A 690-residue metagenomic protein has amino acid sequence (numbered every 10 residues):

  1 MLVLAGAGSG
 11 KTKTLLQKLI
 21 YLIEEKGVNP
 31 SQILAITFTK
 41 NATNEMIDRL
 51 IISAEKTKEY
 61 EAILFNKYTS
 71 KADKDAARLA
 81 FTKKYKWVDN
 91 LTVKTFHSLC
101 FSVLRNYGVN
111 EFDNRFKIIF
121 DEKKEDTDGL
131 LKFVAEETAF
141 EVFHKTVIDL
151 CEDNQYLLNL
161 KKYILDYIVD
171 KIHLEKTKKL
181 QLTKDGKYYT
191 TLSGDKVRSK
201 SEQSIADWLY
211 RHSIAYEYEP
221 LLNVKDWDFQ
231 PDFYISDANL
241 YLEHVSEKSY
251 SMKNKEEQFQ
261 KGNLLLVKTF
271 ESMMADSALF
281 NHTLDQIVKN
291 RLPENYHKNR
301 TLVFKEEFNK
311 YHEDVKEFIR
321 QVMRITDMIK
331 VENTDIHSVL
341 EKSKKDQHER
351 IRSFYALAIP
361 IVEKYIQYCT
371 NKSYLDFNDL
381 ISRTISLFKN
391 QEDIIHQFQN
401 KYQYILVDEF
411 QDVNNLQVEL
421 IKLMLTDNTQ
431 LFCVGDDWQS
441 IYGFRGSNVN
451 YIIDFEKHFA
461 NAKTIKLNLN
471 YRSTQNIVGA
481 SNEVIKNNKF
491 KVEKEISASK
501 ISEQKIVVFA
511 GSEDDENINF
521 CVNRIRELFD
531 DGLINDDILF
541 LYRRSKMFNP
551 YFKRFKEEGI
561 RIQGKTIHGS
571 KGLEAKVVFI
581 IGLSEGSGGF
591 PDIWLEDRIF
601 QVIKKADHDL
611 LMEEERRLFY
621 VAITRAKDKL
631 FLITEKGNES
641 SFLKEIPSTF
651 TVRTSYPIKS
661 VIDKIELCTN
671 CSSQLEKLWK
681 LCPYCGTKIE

Functional and structural regions predicted by a protein language model:
M1, L16, I20, N415-A510 (+1 more regions): Conserved RecA-like helicase ATPase core segment that couples NTP binding/hydrolysis to strand translocation
M1-A7, L34-A35, A42-T43, I47 (+11 more regions): Conserved helicase NTPase motor core
M1-E111, H396, T624: P-loop NTPase Walker
T12-L15, N461-K463, N468-I562, G569-S570 (+1 more regions): Helicase P-loop NTPase motor core
K84-T92, F96, Y107-K179, M274-L357 (+1 more regions): ATP-hydrolysis module of ASCE/P-loop NTPase motor domains, specifically the Walker B Asp-Glu catalytic pair
Q230-E257, K261, K344, H348 (+1 more regions): Short beta-strand-loop-alpha-helix junction that forms the active-site gateway of nucleic-acid-processing nucleases
I351, I534, N549-I560, K565-K636 (+1 more regions): Conserved helicase C-terminal RecA-like lobe
F600-L610, V621, D628, T634-L675 (+2 more regions): Helicase C-terminal subdomain and adjacent C-terminal extension
